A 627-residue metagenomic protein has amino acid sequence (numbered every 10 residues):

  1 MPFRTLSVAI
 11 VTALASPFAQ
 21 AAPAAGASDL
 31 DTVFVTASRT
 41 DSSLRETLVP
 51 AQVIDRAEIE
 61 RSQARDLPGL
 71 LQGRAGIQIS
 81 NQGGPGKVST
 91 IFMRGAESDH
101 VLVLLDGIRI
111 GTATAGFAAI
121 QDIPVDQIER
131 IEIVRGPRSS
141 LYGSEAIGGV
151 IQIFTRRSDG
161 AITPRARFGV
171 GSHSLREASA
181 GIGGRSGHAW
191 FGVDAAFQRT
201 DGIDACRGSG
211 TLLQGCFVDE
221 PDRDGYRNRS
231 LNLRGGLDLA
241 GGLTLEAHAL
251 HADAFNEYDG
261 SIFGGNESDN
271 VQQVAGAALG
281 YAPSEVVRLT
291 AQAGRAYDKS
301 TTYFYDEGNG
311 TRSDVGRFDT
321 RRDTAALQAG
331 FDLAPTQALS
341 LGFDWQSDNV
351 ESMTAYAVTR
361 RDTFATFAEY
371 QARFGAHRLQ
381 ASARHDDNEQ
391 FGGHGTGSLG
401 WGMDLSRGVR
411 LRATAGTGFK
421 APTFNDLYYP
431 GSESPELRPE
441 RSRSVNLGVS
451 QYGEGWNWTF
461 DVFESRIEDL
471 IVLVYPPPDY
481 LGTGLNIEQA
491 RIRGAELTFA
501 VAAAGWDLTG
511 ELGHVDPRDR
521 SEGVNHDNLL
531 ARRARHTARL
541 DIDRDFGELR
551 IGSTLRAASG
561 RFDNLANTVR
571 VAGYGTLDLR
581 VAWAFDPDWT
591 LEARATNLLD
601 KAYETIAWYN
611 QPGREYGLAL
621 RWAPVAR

Functional and structural regions predicted by a protein language model:
D29-S62, T90, S98: N-terminal periplasmic "start-of-domain" segments of outer-membrane beta-barrel proteins
P68, Q72-I108, E129: Extracytoplasmic beta-strand/coil segments of soluble accessory domains associated with Gram-negative outer-membrane
I108-R135: Short acidic/polar hinge/loop motifs at secondary-structure boundaries that mediate gating or recognition
S139-S140, Q152, D159-A161, R165-G169 (+2 more regions): Periplasmic-side early beta-strands and strand-to-turn transitions of outer-membrane beta-barrels
H188-F191, G242-L245, E285-A291, T336-L339 (+7 more regions): Repeated loop/turn-to-beta-strand initiation elements of outer-membrane beta-barrel proteins
T200, D204, D222-N228, G241-T324 (+2 more regions): Flexible loop and strand-edge segments within Gram-negative outer membrane beta-barrel domains
G264-A282, F318-D323, E389-Q390, D404 (+6 more regions): Outer-membrane beta-barrel signature, preferentially recognizing the C-terminal barrel domain of Gram-negative
P335-T336, R373-R378, E464-R466, N486-L565 (+3 more regions): Gram-negative outer-membrane beta-barrel transporters
